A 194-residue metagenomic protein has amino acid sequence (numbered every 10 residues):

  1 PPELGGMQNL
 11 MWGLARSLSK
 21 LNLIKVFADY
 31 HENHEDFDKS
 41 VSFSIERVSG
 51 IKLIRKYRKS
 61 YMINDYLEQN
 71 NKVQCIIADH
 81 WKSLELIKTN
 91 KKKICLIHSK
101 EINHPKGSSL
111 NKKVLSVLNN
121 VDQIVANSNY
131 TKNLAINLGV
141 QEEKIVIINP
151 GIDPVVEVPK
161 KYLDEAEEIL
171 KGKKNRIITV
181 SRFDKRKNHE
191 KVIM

Functional and structural regions predicted by a protein language model:
P1-L4, N9-R55: N-terminal strand-loop element at the rim of the active site of nucleotide-sugar-dependent glycosyltransferases
M11, L18, I177, V192-I193: A structural motif in glycosyltransferase catalytic domains
Y30, Y130, G151: Carbohydrate-associated surface elements
I76-I77, N120-S128: A short beta-strand/loop micro-motif in the catalytic core of glycosyltransferases that engages the nucleotide-sugar
I77-S83: Short His-centered aromatic/hydrophobic patch
S83-E85, I94-S109, N120-Q123: A short, histidine- and acid-enriched strand-loop-helix "catalytic/donor-clamping" loop that lines the nucleotide-sugar
P105-S108, I136, G151-E168: Acidic anion/phosphate-binding donor-loop and adjacent secondary structure in glycosyltransferase catalytic cores
I169-K187, I193: Conserved donor-binding/catalytic core segment of Leloir-type glycosyltransferases
